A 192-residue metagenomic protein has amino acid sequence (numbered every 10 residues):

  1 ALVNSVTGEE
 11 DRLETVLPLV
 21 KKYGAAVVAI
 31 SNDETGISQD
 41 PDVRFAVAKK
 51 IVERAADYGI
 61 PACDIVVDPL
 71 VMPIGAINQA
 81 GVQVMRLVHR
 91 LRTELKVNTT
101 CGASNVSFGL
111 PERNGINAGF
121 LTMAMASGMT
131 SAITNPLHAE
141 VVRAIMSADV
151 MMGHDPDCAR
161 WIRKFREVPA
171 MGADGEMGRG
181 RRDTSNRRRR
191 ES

Functional and structural regions predicted by a protein language model:
A1-E10, Q79-A80: Catalytic beta/alpha-barrel core
G8-E14, P73-A76: Short N-terminal helix-initiation segments at or just after the protein's N-terminus
E9, H154, A173-R181: Intrinsically disordered, low-complexity regions
D11-L17, I37-D40: Short, charged, surface-exposed secondary-structure boundary motifs
K22-G172: Catalytic alpha/beta core domains of metabolic enzymes, predominantly
E176-S192: Terminal or standalone catalytic/regulatory effector modules within metabolic enzymes and repeat proteins
